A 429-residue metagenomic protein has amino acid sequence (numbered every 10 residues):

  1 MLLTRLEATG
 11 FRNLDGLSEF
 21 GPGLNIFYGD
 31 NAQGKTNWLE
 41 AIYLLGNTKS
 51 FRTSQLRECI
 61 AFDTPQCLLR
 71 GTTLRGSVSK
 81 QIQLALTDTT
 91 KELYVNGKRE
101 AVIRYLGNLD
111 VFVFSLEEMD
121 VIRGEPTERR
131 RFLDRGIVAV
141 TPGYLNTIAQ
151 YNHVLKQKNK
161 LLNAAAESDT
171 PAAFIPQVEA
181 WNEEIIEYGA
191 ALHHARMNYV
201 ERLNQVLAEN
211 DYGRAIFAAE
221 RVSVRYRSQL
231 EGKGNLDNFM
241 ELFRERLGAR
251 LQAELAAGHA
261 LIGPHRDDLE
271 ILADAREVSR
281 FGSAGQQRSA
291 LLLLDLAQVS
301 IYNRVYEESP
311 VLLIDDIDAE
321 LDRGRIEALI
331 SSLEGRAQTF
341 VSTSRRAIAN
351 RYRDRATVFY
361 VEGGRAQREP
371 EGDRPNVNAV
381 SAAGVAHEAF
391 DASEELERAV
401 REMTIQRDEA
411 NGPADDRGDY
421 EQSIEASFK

Functional and structural regions predicted by a protein language model:
M1-D30, A172-V311, E320-G324, A328-S331 (+6 more regions): Conserved NTPase motor "head" modules and their coupling/switch loops across ABC/AAA+ ATPases, GTPases, and GHKL ATPases
K35: Conserved lysine of the Walker
L44-Q55, A297-V305: Post-Walker A helix-loop "phosphate-sensing" segment adjacent to the P-loop in P-loop NTPases
G46-E128, F132-Y144, Q205-A208, F239 (+1 more regions): Nucleotide-state sensing region of NTPase/ATPase domains
D120-V121, E128-A172, P176-E179, E183-I186: Long, charged N-terminal accessory/stalk domains
D315-I317: Walker B catalytic acidic pair
Q338-S344: Structural recognition of the conserved hydrophobic beta-strand(s) that form the central parallel beta-sheet of P-loop
